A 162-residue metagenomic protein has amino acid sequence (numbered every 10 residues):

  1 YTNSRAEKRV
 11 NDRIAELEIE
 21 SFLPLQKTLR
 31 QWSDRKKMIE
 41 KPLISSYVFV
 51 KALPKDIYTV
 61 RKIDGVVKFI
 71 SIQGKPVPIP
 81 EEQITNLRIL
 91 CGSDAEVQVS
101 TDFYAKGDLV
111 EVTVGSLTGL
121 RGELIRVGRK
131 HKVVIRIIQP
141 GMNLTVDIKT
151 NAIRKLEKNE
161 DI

Functional and structural regions predicted by a protein language model:
Y1-L109, L124, V134-I162: Acidic-enriched and Gly/Ser
T113-L120: Short coil-to-beta-strand transition motifs
L120-R126: Short beta-strand-centered aromatic/proline hotspots
K130-K132: A generic structural signal for beta-strand entry/edge sites
